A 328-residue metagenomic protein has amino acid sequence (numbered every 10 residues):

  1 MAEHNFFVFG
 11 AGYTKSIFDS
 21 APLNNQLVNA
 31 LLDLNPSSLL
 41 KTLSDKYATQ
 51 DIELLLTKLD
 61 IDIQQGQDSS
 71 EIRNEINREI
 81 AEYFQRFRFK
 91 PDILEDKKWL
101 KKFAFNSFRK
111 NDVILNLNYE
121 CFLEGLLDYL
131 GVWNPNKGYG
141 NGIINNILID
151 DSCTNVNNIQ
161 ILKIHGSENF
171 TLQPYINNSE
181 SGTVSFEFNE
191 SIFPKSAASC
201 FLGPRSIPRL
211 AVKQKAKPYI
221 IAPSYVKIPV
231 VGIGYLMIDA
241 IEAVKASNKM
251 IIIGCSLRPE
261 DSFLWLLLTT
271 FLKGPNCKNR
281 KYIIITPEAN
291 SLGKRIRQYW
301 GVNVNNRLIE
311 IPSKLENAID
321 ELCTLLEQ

Functional and structural regions predicted by a protein language model:
M1-G125, G131-P135, E316-E321: Gly/serine-rich nucleotide phosphate-binding loop at the start of the catalytic core of nucleotide/ADP-ribose-handling
M1-I17, N25, A30, V231-Q328: SIR2/sirtuin-family catalytic core signature
N5, Y47-Q64, N106-P223, I228-G232 (+1 more regions): Extended, H/D-rich, highly charged conserved domains that either
S20-A21, D128, Y175-N177, W265 (+1 more regions): Short coil/turn segments at secondary-structure boundaries
S38-T42, I144-K163, C277-Q298: Short, flexible loop segments at boundaries between secondary-structure elements
R86-D92, A222-V231, C255: Surface-exposed cleft-lining segments at the edges of enzyme active sites
W99-F103, L148-D150, M237-D239: A generic local structural motif
